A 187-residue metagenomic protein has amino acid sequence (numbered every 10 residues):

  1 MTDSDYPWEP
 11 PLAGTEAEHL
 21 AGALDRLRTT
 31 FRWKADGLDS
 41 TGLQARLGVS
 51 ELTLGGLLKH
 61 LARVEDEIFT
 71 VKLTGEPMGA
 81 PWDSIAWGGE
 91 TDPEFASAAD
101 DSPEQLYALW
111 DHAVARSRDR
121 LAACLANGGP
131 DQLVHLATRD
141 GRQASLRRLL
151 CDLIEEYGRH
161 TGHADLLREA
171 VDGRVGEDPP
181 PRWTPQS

Functional and structural regions predicted by a protein language model:
T2-E9, A17-D36, S40-D92, L133-S187: Short, contiguous alpha-helical
E90-L133, S145-Y157: Acidic/histidine-rich alpha-helical segments that form the ligand environment of transition-metal centers
